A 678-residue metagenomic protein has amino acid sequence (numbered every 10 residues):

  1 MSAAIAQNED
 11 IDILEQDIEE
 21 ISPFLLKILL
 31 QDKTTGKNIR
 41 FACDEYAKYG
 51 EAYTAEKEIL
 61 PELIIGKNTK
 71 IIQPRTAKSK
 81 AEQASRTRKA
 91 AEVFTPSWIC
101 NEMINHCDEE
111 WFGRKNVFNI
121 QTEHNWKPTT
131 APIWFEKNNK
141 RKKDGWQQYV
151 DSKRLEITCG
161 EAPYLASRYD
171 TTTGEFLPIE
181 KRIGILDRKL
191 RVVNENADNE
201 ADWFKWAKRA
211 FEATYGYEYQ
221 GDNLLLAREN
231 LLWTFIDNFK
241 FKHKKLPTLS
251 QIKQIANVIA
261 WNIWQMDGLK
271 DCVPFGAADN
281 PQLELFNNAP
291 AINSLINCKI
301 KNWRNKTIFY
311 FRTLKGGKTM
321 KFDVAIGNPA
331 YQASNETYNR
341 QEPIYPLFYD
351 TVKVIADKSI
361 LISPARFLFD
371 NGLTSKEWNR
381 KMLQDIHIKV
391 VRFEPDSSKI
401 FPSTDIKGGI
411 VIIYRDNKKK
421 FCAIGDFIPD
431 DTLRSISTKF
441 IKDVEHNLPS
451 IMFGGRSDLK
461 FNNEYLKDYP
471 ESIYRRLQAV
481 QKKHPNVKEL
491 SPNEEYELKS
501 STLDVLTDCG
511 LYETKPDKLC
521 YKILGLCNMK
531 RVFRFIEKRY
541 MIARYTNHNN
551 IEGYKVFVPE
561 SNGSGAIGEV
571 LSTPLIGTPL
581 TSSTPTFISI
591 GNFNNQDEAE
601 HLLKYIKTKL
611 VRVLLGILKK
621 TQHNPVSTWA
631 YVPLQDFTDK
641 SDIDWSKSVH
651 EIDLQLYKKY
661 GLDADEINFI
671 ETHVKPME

Functional and structural regions predicted by a protein language model:
S2-V390, D396, I400, K418-C422 (+2 more regions): SAM-dependent methyltransferase catalytic region
W98, R312-M320, S397-T584, F593-I643 (+1 more regions): C-terminal substrate-recognition regions of SAM-dependent nucleic acid methyltransferases
K208-F211, T581-T586: Short glycine-enriched loop/turn motifs at secondary-structure junctions
T214-Y215, I588-G591: Short cationic amphipathic helices and targeting signals
W233-T234, T608, P676-M677: A short structural micro-motif
F239-H243, L614-L618, N668: Short conserved catalytic/interaction loops centered on acidic-Pro-aromatic/His motifs
D665-E678: Short, amphipathic C-terminal "tail helix"
